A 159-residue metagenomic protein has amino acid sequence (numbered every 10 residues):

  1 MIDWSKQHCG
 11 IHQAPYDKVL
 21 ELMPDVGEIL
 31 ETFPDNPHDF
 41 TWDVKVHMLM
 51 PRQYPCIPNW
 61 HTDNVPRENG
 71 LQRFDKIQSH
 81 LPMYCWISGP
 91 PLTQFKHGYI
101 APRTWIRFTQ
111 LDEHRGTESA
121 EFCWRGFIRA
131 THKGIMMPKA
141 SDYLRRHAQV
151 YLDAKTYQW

Functional and structural regions predicted by a protein language model:
M1-P102, L111-G126, A130-L144: Non-heme Fe(II) oxygenase catalytic core, chiefly the N-lobe of the double-stranded beta-helix
I106-F108: Short Pro-Gly-centered flexible turn/kink motifs
H147-W159: Short, cationic low-complexity segments
